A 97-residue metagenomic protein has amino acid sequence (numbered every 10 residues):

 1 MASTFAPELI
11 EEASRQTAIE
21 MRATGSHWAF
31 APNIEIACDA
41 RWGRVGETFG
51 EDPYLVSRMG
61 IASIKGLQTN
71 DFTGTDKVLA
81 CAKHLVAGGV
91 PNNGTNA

Functional and structural regions predicted by a protein language model:
M1-A97: Glycoside hydrolase catalytic-domain context in secreted enzymes
